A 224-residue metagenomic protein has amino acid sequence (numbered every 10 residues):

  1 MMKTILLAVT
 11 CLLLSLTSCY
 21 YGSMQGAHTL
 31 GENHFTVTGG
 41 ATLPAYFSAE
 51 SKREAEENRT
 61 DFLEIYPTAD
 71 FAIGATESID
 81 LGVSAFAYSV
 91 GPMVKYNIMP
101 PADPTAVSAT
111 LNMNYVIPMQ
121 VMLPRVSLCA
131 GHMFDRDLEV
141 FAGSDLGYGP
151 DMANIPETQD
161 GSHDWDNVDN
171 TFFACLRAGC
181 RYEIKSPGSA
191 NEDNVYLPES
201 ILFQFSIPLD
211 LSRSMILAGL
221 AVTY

Functional and structural regions predicted by a protein language model:
M1-I5: Positively charged n-region of N-terminal signal peptides that target proteins for export
S15-S18: C-terminal motif of bacterial Sec signal peptides marking the signal peptidase cleavage site
Y20, H28-T36, G40-T60, Y115-Y224: Outer-membrane beta-barrel transmembrane domain signature
H34-T36, Y66-T68, S78-D80, G91: A common structural microfeature
A55-I73: Active-site-flanking structural segment that lines cofactor/substrate pockets
I73, E77-Y148: Gram-negative (and chloroplast) outer-membrane scaffold detector with strong preference for beta-barrel transmembrane
